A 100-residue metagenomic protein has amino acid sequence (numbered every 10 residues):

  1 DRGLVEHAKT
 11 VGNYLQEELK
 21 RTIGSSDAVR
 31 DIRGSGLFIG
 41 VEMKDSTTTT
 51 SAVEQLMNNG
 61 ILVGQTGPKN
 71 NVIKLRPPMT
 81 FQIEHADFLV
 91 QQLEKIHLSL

Functional and structural regions predicted by a protein language model:
D1-L100: Conserved N-terminal phosphate-binding loop of PLP-dependent enzymes in the Aspartate aminotransferase
